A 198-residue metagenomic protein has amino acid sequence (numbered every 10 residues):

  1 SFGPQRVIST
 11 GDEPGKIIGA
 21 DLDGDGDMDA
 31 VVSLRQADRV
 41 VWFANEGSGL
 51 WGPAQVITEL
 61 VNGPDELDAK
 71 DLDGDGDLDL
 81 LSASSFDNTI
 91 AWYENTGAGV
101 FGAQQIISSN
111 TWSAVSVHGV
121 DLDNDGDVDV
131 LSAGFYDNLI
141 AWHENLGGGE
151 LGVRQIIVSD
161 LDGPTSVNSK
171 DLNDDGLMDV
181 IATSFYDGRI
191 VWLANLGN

Functional and structural regions predicted by a protein language model:
S1-D12, A44-N62, E94-W112, E144-D162 (+1 more regions): Blade-edge motifs of beta-propeller repeat domains
G15, D38, G49, N88 (+4 more regions): Glycine-centered loop/turn positions within well-structured domains that cap or flank conserved ligand/cofactor-binding
G15-L22, D65-L72, V115-L122, E144 (+1 more regions): Beta-propeller blade termini
G24, G47, G74, G97 (+3 more regions): Short, ordered coil/turn segments that flank beta-strands lining enzyme active or ligand-binding pockets
G26-M28, G76-L78, G126-V128, G176-M178: Glycine-aliphatic tripeptides that mark coil-to-beta-strand junctions in extracellular and membrane proteins
A30-L34, L80-S84, V130-A133, V180-T183: Hydrophobic beta-strand segments that make up the repeating blades of beta-propeller and related beta-repeat
R39-F43, T89-Y93, L139-H143, R189-L193: A short loop-to-beta-strand structural motif that recurs across blades of beta-propeller domains
